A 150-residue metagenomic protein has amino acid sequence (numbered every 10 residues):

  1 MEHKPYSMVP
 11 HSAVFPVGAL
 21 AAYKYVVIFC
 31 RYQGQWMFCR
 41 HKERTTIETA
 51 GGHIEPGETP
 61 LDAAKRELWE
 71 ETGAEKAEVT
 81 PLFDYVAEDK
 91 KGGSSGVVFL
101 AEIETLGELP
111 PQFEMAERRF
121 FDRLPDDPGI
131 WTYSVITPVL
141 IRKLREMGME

Functional and structural regions predicted by a protein language model:
M1-V27: Acidic, metal-coordinating catalytic segment for phosphate/diphosphate chemistry, firing primarily on the Nudix
H11, W131-E150: Acidic/histidine-enriched, glycine/proline-rich intrinsically disordered or flexible terminal extensions
H11-A21, I47-G51, A87-S94: Short charge-dense sequence patches
L20, C39, L109-Q112: Short histidine-centered beta-strand/loop micro-motifs that create catalytic or ligand/metal-coordination sites
K24-V26, Q33-W36, G96: Short, surface-exposed beta-edge/turn micro-motifs
C30-Q33, A101-I103: Active-site beta-strand termini and strand-to-loop segments that position acidic
R31-E70: Conserved Nudix-box catalytic region and its N-terminal flanking loop in Nudix hydrolases and closely related
I54-A77, L82-V139: Unchanged
